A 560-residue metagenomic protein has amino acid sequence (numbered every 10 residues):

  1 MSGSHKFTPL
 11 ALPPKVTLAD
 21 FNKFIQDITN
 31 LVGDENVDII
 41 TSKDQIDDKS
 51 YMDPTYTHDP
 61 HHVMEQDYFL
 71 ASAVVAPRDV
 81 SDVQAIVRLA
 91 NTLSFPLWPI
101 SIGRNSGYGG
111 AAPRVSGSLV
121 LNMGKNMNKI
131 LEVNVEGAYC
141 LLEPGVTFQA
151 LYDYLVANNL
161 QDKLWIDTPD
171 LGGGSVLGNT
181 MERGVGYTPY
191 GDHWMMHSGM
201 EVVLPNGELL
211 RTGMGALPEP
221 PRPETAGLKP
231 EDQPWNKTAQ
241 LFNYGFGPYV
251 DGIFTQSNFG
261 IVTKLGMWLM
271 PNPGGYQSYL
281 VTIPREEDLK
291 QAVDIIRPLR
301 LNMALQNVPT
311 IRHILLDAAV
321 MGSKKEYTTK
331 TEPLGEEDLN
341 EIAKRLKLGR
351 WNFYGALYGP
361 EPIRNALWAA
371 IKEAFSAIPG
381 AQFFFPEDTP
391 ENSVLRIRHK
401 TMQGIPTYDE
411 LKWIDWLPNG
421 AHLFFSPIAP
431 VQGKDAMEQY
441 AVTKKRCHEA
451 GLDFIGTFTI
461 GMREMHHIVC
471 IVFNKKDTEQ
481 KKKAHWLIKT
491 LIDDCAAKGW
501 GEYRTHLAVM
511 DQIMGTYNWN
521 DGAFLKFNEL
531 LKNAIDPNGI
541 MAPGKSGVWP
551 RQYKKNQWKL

Functional and structural regions predicted by a protein language model:
S2-A19, D34, D44, Y56 (+6 more regions): Conserved glycine-rich FAD pyrophosphate-binding loop
Q26-D34, T92-F95, V156-Q161, V202-E208 (+9 more regions): Generic secondary-structure signature for well-ordered alpha-helical cores
D27-H61: Conserved oxyanion/phosphate-binding beta-strand-loop segments in alpha/beta enzyme cores
D38-K43, A76, L97-S101, L121-M123 (+11 more regions): General beta-strand structural signal in soluble alpha/beta enzymes
H58-D67, A111-T147, Y187-P189, L269-M270: Glycine-/small-residue-rich beta-strand-loop submotif within the FAD-binding core of flavoenzymes
S106-Y108, D170-E182, L315, P390-R398: Beta-rich nucleic-acid/ligand-interaction surfaces
I130-V133, L142-P144, Q149, D153-N302: FAD-binding subdomain of flavoenzyme oxidoreductases
P230, F242, V250, G266-M267 (+2 more regions): C-terminal cap/substrate-recognition region of VAO/PCMH-type FAD-linked oxidoreductases
